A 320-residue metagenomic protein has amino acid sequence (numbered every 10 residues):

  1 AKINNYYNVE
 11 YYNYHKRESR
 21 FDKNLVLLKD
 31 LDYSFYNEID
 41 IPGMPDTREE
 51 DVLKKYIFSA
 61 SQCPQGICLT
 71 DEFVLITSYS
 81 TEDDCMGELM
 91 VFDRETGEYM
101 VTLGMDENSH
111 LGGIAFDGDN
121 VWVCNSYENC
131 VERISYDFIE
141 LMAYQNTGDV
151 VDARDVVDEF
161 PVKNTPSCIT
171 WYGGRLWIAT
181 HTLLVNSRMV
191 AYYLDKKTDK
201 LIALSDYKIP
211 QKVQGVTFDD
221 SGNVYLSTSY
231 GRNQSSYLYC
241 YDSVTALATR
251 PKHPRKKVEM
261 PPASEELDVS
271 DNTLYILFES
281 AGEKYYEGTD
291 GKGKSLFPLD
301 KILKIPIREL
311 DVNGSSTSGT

Functional and structural regions predicted by a protein language model:
A1-K55, S295-T320: Sequence/structural signature of beta-propeller modules and their immediately flanking N-terminal secretory/stalk
P45-F58, E98-G104, A153-F160, K200-Y207 (+1 more regions): A short beta-strand motif characteristic of beta-propeller blades
E50-C85: Beta-strand-rich domains and repeat architectures in extracellular enzymes and scaffolds, especially beta-propellers
S59-G66, N108-A115, E159-W171, P210-F218 (+1 more regions): Repeated scaffold domains used in trafficking and secretory/extracellular systems, primarily beta-propellers
D71-F73, G118-D119, G173-R175, S221-G222 (+1 more regions): Short coil/turn segments that connect the beta-strands within blades of beta-propeller domains
L75-D84, V123-E128, I178-L183, L226-R232 (+1 more regions): Conserved beta-strand positions in repeat-built beta-propeller and related beta-rich domains
D84-M90, N129-D137, L184-Y193, N233-D242 (+1 more regions): Structural motif
D206-A246: Loop/turn-rich, solvent-exposed surfaces of beta-rich toroidal or solenoidal domains
